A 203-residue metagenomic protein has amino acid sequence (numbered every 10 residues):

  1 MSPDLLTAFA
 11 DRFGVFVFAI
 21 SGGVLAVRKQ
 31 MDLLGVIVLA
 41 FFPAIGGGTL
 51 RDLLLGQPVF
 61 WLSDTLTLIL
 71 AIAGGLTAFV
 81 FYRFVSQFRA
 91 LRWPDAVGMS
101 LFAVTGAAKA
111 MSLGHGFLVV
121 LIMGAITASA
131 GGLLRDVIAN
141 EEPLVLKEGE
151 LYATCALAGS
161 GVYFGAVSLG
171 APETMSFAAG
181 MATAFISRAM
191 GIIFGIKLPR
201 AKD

Functional and structural regions predicted by a protein language model:
M1-I45, T49-L55, F60: N-terminal topogenic module of multi-pass integral membrane proteins
M1-L6, L53-L62, G106-V120, F164-S176: Helix-coil boundary and interhelical linker segments in multi-pass alpha-helical membrane proteins
P3-V15, V38, V59-A73, G116-S129: Structural signature of hydrophobic alpha-helical transmembrane segments
A19-K29, T49-D52, G75-R89, L133-L144 (+1 more regions): C-terminal ends of transmembrane helices
L34-F42, D64-I69, F88-M99, L121-M123 (+2 more regions): Cytoplasmic-side transmembrane-helix entry/capping segments in multi-pass membrane proteins
V38-F42, T49-L55, I122, I126 (+1 more regions): Short, structured motif recognition centered on aromatic/hydrophobic residues
G56-S63, S86-W93, A110-L121, I138-E148 (+1 more regions): A cytosolic-side transmembrane-helix exit/cap motif
I126, F177-M190: Small-residue-rich transmembrane alpha-helices that serve as helix-helix interface/gating elements in multipass
